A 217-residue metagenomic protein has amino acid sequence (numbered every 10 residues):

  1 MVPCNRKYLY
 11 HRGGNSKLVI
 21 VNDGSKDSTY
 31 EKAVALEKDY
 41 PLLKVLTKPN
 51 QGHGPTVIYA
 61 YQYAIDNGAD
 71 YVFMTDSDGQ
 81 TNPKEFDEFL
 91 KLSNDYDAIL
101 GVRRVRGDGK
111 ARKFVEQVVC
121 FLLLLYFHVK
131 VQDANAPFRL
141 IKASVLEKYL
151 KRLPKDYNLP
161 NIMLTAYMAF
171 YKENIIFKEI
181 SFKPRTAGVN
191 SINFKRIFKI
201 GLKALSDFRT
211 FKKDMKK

Functional and structural regions predicted by a protein language model:
M1-V2, D27-L36, K84: Acidic helix N-cap motif at the loop->helix transition within catalytic regions of sugar-transfer enzymes
M1-Y10: Short, well-formed alpha-helical segments that are part of the catalytic scaffolds of diverse glycosyltransferases
G14, R152-K217: Hydrophobic helical membrane-anchoring modules
S16-V19, Y30-N67: Conserved donor nucleotide-binding strand/loop of the catalytic core
N22-E31, G79: A conserved acidic beta->alpha catalytic loop
K48-Y63, Y71, P83-N158, R185-K195 (+1 more regions): Acceptor/aglycone-binding surface of glycosyltransferases and processive sugar-polymer synthases
A60, D78, K142, M168 (+1 more regions): Residue-level signature of catalytic and energy-coupling elements of molecular machines, predominantly ATP/GTP-dependent
A69-Q80: Short beta-strand-to-loop acidic/aromatic patch adjacent to the donor-nucleotide binding site
